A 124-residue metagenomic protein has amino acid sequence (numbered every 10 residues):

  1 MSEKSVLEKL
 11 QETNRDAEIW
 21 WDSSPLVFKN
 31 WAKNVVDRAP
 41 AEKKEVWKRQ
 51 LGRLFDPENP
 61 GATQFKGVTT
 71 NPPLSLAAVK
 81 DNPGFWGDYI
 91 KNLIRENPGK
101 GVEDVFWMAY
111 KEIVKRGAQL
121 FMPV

Functional and structural regions predicted by a protein language model:
M1-S23, K29-V36, L51-E58: N-terminal amphipathic alpha-helix/helix-capping segment at the start of soluble metabolic enzymes
A17-E18, F28, K44, P83 (+1 more regions): Intrinsically disordered regions, especially transient/low-confidence alpha-helical propensity segments and coil-helix
A17-S23, E42-V46, K66-T70: Hydrophobic faces of well-ordered beta-strands that scaffold small-molecule active sites in alpha/beta enzyme cores
W20-W21, W31, W47, W86 (+1 more regions): A residue-identity detector for tryptophan
V27-N30, L76-A78: Flexible loop/turn segments at secondary-structure boundaries
F28-K29, A39, I94: Amphipathic alpha-helical interaction segments
R38-K43, W86-Y89: Short, low-complexity, polar/charged sequence segments that are solvent-exposed and flexible
Q50-L54, A62-V124: Active-site beta->alpha loop and helix N-cap motifs at the rims of alpha/beta catalytic domains
